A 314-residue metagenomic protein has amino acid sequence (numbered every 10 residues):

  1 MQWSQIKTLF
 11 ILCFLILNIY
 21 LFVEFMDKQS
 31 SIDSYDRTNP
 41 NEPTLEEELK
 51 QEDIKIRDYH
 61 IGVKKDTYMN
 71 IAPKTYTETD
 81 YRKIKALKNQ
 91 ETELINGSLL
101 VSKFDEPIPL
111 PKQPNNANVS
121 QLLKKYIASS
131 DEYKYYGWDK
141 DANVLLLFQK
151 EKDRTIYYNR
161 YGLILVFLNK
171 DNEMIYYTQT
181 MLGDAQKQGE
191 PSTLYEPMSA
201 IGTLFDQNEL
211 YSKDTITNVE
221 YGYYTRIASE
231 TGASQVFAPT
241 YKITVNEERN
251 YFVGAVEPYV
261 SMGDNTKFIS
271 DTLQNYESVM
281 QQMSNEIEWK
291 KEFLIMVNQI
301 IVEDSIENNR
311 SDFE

Functional and structural regions predicted by a protein language model:
M1-K134, N143-T155, N309-S311: Preferential activation on post-signal-peptide N-terminal prodomains/segments of secreted or lumenal proteins
Q2, T77-T79, E196-S199, G254: Helix N-cap and loop-to-helix transition residues
N18, N39-N41, N70, N89 (+14 more regions): Detector for Asparagine
D53-I61, Q188-G189, S261, Q282-I287: Noncatalytic linker/hinge segments flanking ATPase motor cores
L87-S98, I156-Q186, T244-D264: Amphipathic N-proximal alpha-helical interface segments
I95-V144, K152-D153, K187-S229, W289-M296 (+1 more regions): Short, non-transmembrane alpha-helical segments in secretory-pathway proteins
K124-K170, G222-V256: Exposed beta-strand-loop-beta-strand "reactive/processing" segments of non-cytosolic proteins
P197-E314: Extracytoplasmic/luminal low-complexity segments enriched in Pro/Gly and acidic/polar residues that act as flexible
